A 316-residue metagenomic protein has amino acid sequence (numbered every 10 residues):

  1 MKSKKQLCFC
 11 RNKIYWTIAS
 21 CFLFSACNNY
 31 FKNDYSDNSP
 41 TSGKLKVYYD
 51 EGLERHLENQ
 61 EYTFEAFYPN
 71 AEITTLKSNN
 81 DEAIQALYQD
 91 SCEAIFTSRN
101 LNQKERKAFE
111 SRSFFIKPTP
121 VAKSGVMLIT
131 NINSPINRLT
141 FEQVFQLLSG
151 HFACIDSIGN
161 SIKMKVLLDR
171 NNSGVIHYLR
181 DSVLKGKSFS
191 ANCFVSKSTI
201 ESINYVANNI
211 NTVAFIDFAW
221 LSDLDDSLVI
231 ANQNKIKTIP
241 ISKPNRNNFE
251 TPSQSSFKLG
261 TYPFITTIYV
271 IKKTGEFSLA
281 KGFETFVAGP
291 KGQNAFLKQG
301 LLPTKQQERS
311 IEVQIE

Functional and structural regions predicted by a protein language model:
M1-S25: Sec-dependent bacterial lipoprotein signal peptides
C27-P69, L76, N80-D81, Q85-A86 (+2 more regions): Exported/periplasmic ABC-transporter solute-binding proteins
Y48, T74, E93-F96: Short, conserved beta-strand segments within well-ordered enzyme catalytic domains that often line or immediately flank
D81-R112: Pocket-flanking alpha-helical
S113-K117: Periplasmic N-terminal soluble interaction domains immediately after the signal peptide in Gram-negative
